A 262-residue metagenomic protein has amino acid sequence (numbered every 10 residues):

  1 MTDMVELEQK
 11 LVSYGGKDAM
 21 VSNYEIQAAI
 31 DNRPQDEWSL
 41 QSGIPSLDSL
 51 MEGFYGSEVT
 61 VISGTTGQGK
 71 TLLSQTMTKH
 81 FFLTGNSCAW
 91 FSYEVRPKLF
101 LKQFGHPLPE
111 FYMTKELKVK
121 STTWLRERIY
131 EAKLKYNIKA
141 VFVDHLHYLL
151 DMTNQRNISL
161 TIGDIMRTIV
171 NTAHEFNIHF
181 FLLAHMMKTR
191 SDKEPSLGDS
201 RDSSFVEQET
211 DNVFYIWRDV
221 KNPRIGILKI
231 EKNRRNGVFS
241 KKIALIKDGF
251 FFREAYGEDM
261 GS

Functional and structural regions predicted by a protein language model:
D3-P107: The Walker A/P-loop phosphate-binding site
D3-V5, Y24-A28, W38, S42 (+6 more regions): Conserved inter-motif catalytic segment of the P-loop NTP-binding fold
M4, Q9, D18-V21, R126-I138 (+2 more regions): C-terminal regions of RecA-like/P-loop NTPase motor modules
S46-L50, Q75-T76, R126-I129, R167-T168 (+1 more regions): A generic local structural motif
L47, I62, E94, D144 (+3 more regions): Conserved RecA-like P-loop NTPase ATPase core
Y93, H185, R218: Cofactor-binding loop segments of dinucleotide-utilizing enzymes, especially the Rossmann-like FAD- and NAD(P)+-binding
F142, I178-H185: Structural recognition of the conserved hydrophobic beta-strand(s) that form the central parallel beta-sheet of P-loop
Y148-L150, M187-R190: Short, active-site-adjacent cap segments at secondary-structure transitions
